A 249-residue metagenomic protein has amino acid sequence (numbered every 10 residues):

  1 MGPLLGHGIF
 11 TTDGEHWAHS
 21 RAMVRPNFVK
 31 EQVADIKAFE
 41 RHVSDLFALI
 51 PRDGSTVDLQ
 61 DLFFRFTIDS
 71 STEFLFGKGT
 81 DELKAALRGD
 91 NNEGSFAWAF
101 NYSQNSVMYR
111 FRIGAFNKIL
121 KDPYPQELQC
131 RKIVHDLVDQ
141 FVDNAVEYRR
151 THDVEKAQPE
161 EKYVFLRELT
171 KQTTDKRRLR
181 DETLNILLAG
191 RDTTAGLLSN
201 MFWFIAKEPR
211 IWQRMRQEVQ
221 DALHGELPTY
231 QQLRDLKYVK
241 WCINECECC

Functional and structural regions predicted by a protein language model:
M1-T11, R25: Active-site substrate-recognition loop segments, prototypically the cytochrome P450 B′-helix/B-C loop
F10, V29-Q32, L187-L188, A206: Alpha-solenoid HEAT/Armadillo repeat architecture
F28, Q32, I50, G54 (+2 more regions): Short amphipathic alpha-helical interaction patches enriched in hydrophobic/aromatic residues with interspersed Lys/Arg
V33-L198, R214, V219: Cytochrome P450 heme-thiolate monooxygenase catalytic core
E73, N200-K207: Short glycine/serine- and small hydrophobic-enriched flexible loop segments
N91-W98, V154-E161, F204-C249: Cytochrome P450 I-helix active-site segment
